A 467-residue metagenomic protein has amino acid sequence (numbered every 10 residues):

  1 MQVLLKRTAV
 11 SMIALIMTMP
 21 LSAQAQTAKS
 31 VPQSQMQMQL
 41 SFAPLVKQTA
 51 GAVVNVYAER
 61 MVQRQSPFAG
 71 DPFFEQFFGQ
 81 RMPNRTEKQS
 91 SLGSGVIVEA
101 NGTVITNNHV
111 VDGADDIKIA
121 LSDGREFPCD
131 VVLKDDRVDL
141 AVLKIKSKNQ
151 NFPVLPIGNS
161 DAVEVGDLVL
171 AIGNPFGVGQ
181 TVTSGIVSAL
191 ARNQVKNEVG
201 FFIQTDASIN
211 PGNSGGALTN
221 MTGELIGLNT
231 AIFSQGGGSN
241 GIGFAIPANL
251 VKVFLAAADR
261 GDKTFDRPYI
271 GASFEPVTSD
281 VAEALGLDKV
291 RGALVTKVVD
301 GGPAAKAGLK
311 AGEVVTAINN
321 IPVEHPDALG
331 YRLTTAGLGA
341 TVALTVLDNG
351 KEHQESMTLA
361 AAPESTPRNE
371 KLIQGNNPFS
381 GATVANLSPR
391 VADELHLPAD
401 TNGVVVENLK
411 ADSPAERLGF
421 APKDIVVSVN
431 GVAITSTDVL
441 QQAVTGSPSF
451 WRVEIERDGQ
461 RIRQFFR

Functional and structural regions predicted by a protein language model:
Q2-R7, A23-Q33, L40-P44, S94 (+7 more regions): C-terminal recognition in membrane/secretory proteostasis and scaffolding
V10-P20: Bacterial N-terminal signal peptides
Q26-A43, Q48-N101, D112-A114, R125 (+4 more regions): Glycine-biased strand-turn-strand hairpin within the trypsin-fold
K29, Q35, F42, Q63-S66 (+7 more regions): Active-site loop architecture of trypsin-fold serine endopeptidases
E87-S94, L155-G158, Q204-T219, V298-A304 (+1 more regions): Gly/Ser-rich catalytic serine loop of serine hydrolases
V98-E99, K118-K148, G158-D161, N174 (+1 more regions): Conserved catalytic-core segment of clan PA serine endopeptidases
G102, T106, G223: Cytochrome P450 catalytic-core helices
T103, R125, G158-G179, A258: Short glycine/Trp-rich loop-beta-loop segment that forms part of the substrate-binding cleft
